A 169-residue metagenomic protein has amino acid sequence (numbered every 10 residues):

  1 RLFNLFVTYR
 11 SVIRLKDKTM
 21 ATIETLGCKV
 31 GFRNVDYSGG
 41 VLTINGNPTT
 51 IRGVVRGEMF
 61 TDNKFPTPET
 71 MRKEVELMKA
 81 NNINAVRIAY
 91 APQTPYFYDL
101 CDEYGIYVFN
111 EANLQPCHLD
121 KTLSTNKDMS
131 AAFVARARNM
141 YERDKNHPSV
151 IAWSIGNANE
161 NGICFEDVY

Functional and structural regions predicted by a protein language model:
R1-V108, A135-R136, I151-A152, V168: Secreted/periplasmic carbohydrate-active enzymes, especially glycoside hydrolases
E24, E111, A158: Acidic-residue sensor for enzyme active/binding pockets
M59, A89, K121, T125 (+1 more regions): Conserved short-loop catalytic and cofactor-binding motifs
P92-T94, L114-P116, N157-N161: Solvent-exposed loop/turn segments at secondary-structure junctions within structured extracellular/periplasmic domains
E103-G105, S124-Y169: Active-site neighborhood of glycoside hydrolase catalytic domains
A112-K127: Substrate-binding/active-site clefts of carbohydrate-active enzymes
